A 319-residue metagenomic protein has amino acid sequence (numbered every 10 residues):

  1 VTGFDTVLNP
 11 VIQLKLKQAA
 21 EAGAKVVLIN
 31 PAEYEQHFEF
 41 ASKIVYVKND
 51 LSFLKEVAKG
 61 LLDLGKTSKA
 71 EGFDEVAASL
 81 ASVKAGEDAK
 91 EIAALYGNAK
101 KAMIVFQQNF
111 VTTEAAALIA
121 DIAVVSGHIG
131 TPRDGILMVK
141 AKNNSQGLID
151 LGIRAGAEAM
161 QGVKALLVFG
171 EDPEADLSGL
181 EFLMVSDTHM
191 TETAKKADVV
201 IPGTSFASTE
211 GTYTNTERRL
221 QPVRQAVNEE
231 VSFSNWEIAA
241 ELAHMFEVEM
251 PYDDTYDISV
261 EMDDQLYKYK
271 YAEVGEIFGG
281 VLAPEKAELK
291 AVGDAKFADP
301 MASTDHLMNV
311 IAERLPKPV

Functional and structural regions predicted by a protein language model:
V1-E273, V319: Non-catalytic alpha/beta scaffold blocks inside enzyme catalytic domains
A115-A120, T255-V319: Long, low-complexity segments enriched in small/aliphatic residues
